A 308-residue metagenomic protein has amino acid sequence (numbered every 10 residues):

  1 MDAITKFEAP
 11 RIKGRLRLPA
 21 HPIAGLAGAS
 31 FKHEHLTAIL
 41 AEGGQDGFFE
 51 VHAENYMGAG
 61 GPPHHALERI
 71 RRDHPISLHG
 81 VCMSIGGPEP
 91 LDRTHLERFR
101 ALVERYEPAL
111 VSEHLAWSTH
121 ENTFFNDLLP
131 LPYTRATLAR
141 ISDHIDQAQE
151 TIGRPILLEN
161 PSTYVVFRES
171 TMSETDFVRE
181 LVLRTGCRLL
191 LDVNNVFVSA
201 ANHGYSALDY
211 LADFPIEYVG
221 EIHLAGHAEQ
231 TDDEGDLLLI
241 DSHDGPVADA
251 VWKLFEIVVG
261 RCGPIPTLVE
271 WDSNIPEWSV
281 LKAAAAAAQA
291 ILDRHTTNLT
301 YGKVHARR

Functional and structural regions predicted by a protein language model:
D2-A101: N-terminal pre-domain/capping segments
L36-T37, A53-H65, S84-R93, Y164-M172 (+3 more regions): Acidic-and-aromatic substrate-binding clefts and catalytic sites of carbohydrate-active enzymes
A38-G44, G60-L78, T94-A109, Q147-T151 (+3 more regions): Acidic (Asp/Glu)-rich catalytic clusters
F49, V111, D192, I222 (+1 more regions): Conserved, mostly hydrophobic/aromatic
G58-G60, P75, P90, L128-T134 (+2 more regions): Gly/Pro-rich active-site loop or hairpin
D92-L189: Active-site acidic/histidine proton-transfer and metal-coordination neighborhood in alpha/beta enzyme cores
Q149-G235: Acidic/histidine-rich catalytic cores of soluble enzymes
W278-N298: C-terminal helical cap(s) of enzyme catalytic domains, especially alpha/beta-barrels
